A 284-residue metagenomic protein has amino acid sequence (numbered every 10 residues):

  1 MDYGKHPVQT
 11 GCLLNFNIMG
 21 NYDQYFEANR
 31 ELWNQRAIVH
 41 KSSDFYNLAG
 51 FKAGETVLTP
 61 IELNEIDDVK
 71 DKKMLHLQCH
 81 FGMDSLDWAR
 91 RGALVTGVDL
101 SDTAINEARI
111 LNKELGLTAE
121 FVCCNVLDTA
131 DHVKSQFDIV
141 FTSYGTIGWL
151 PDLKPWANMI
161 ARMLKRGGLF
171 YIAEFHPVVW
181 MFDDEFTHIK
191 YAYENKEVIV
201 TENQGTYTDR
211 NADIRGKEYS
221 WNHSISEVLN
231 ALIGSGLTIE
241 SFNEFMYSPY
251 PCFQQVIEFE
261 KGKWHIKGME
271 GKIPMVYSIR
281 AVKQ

Functional and structural regions predicted by a protein language model:
H6-L14: Intrinsically disordered, low-complexity segments enriched in serine/proline and basic residues
F16-K70, M83, D87: Conserved class I S-adenosyl-L-methionine
K73-T129: Class I SAM-dependent methyltransferase SAM/SAH-binding core
D131-V140: A short acidic, Gly/Pro-enriched loop at the edge of an enzyme's catalytic core that lines a small-molecule cofactor
K154-L169: A short glycine-rich, Lys/Arg-flanked "PGG" loop and its adjoining helix->strand segment in the class I
L169-T206: Conserved class I S-adenosyl-L-methionine
T208, Y219-F242: Short alpha-helix
S235-L237, E258-Q284: Core SAM-dependent methyltransferase catalytic element
